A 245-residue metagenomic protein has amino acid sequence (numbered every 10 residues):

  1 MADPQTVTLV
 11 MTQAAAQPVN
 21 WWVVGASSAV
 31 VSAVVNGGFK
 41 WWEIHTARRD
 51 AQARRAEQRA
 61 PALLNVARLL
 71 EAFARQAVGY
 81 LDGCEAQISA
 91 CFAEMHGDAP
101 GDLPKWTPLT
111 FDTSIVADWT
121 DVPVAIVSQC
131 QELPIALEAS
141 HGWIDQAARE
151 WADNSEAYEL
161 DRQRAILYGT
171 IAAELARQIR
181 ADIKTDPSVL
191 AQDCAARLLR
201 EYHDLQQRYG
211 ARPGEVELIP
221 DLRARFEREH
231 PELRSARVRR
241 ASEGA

Functional and structural regions predicted by a protein language model:
A2-A51: Membrane-embedded hydrophobic alpha-helical segments
V24, S28-S32, L222, F226 (+1 more regions): Extended hydrophobic/Leu-rich segments
G38, W42-H45, R49-Q52, A56 (+3 more regions): Generic signal for short, ordered secondary-structure residues within or immediately flanking folded domains
H45, R234-R237: Basic, mixed-charge low-complexity alpha-helical segments
T46-A74: Juxtamembrane membrane-water interface segments immediately C-terminal to a transmembrane helix
E71-A74, V78-P231, R239, E243-A245: Interfacial alpha-helical end/capping and short helix-turn segments at domain and membrane boundaries
